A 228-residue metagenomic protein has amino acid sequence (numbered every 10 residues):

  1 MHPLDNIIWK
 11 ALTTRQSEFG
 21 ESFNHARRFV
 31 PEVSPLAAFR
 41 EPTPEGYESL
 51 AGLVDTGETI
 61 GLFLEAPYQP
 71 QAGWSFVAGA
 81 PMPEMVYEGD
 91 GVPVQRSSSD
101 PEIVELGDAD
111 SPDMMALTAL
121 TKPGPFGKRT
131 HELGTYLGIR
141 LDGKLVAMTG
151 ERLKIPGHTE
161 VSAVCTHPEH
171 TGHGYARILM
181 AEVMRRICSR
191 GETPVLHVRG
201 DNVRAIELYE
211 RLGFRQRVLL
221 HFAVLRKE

Functional and structural regions predicted by a protein language model:
M1-S22, A26-S97: Acyl-donor-binding surface of acyltransferase catalytic domains
H2-L4, D90-G124: Short amphipathic alpha-helix that is part of the acyltransferase structural core
A37-R40, V164-T171: A short, internal acetyl-CoA/4′-phosphopantetheine-binding micro-motif in the GNAT/acyltransferase core
E45-L50, G172-S189, I206-R211: Conserved acetyl-CoA-binding loop-helix of GNAT-fold acetyltransferases
L62-P67, R186, V195-I206, F222-E228: Conserved beta-strand-loop-alpha-helix junction that forms the acyl-donor binding cleft
Q69-W74, R177, G200-V218: Conserved active-site alpha-helix within GNAT-family acetyltransferase domains
V77-Y87, H197, R215-E228: Conserved catalytic-core motifs of GNAT/GCN5-like acyltransferases
P125-H167: A conserved beta-strand-loop-helix scaffold within acyl/acetyltransferase catalytic domains
